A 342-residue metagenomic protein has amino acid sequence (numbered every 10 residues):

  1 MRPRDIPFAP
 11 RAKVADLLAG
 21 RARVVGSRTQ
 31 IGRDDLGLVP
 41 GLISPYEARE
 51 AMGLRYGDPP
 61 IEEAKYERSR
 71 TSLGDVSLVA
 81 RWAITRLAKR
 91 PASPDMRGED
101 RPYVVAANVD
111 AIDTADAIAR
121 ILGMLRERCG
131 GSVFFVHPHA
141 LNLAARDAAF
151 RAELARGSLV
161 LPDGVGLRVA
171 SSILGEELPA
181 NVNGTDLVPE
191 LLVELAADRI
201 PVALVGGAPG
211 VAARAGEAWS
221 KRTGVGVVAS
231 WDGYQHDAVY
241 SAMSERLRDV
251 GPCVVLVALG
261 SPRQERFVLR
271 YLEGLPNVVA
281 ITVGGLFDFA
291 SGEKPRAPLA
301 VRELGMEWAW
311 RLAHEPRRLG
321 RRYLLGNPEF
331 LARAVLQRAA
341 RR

Functional and structural regions predicted by a protein language model:
R2-G98, A258-S261, E265-A300: Hydrophobic structural segments characteristic of membrane proteins
P60-P94, R168-S171, R296-A297, V301-R342: A transmembrane-helix-recognition feature enriched in membrane-embedded lipid enzymes and envelope glyco-/phospholipid
P94-N181, D186: N-terminal nucleotide/polyanion-binding subdomain common to many enzyme families
V133-F135, L161, A203, V254-A258 (+1 more regions): Structural motif
A140-N142, L167-R168, P262-R263, F287 (+1 more regions): Glycine-rich nucleotide phosphate-binding loop and flanking beta-alpha elements of Rossmann-like dinucleotide-binding
R146-D147, I173-L174, A215-E217, F267-R270 (+1 more regions): Short amphipathic alpha-helical segments
R168-R246, V250-G251: Conserved beta-alpha
L247-S261: Proline-aspartate-enriched helix->loop->beta-strand connector
